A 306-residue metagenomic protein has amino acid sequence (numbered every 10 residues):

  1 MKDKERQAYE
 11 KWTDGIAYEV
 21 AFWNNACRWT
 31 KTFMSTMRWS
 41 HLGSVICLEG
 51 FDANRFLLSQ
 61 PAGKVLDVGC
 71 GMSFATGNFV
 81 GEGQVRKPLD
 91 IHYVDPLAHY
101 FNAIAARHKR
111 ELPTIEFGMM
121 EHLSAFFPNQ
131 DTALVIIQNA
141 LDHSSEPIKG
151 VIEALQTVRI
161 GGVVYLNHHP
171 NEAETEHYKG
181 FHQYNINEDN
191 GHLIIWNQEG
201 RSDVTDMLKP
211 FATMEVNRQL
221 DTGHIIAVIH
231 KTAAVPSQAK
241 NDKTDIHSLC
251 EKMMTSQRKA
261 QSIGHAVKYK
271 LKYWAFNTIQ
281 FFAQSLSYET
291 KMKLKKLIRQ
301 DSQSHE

Functional and structural regions predicted by a protein language model:
M1-Q60: Class I SAM-dependent methyltransferase Rossmann-like catalytic core, especially the SAM/SAH-binding loop
L66-L123: Class I SAM-dependent methyltransferase SAM/SAH-binding core
I136: A conserved beta-strand element that flanks and buttresses the S-adenosyl-L-methionine
N139-A140: Short catalytic micro-motifs in class I SAM-dependent methyltransferases
I148-I160: A short glycine-rich, Lys/Arg-flanked "PGG" loop and its adjoining helix->strand segment in the class I
Y165-H192: Conserved class I S-adenosyl-L-methionine
Y184-A212: Short alpha-helix
D245-E306: Membrane-proximal basic amphipathic "stem/tether" segments
